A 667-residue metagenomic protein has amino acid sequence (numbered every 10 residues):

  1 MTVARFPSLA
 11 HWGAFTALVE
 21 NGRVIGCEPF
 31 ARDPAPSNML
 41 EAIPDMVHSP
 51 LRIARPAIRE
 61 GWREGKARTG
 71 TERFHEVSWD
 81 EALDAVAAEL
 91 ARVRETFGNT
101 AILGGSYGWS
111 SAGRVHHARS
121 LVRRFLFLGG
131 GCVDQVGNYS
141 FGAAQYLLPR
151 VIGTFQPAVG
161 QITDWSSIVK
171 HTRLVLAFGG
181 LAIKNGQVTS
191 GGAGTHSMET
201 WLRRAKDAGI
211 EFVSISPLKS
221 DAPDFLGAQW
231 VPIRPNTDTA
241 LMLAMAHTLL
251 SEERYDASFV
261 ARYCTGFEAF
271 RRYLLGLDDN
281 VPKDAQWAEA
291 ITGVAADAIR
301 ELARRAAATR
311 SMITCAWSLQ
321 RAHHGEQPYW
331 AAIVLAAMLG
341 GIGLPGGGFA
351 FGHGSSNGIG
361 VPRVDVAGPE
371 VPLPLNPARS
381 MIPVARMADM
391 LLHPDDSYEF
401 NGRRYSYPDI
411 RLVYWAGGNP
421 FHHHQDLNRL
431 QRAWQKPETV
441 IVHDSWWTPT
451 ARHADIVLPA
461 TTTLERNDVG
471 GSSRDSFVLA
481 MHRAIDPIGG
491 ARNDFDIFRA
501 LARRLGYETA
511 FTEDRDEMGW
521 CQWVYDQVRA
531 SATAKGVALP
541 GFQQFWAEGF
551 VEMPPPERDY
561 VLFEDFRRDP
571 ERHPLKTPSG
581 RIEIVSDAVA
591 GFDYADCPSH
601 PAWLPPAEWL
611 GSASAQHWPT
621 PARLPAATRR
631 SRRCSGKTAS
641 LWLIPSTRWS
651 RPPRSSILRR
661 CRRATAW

Functional and structural regions predicted by a protein language model:
M1-E41, A101, R173-V175, G180-L226 (+3 more regions): A cross-kingdom feature strongest in bacterial/archaeal respiratory oxidoreductases
M1-R254, A295, A588, C597 (+2 more regions): N-terminal export/assembly segments and adjacent metallocofactor-ligating motifs of anaerobic energy-metabolism
H48, V77, E81, H116 (+9 more regions): Conserved active-site and cofactor/substrate-binding residues in soluble primary-metabolism enzymes
W62-E81, H247, R254-A296, A484-D587: N-terminal leader/propeptide and maturation segments of large enzyme subunits in energy/redox metabolism and hydrolases
A85, E89-T96, R124-C132, F178 (+19 more regions): Generic, well-ordered alpha-helical scaffold segments in large soluble proteins
F97-Y107, Q135-F141, A257-C264, E301-A303 (+4 more regions): Short coil/turn segments at secondary-structure boundaries
G105-G113, W287-I291, A316-H324, S355-S356 (+1 more regions): Conserved short loop/turn motifs at secondary-structure junctions
T309-G402: Acidic catalytic cores of enzymes that act on phosphate-bearing nucleotides/polynucleotides
